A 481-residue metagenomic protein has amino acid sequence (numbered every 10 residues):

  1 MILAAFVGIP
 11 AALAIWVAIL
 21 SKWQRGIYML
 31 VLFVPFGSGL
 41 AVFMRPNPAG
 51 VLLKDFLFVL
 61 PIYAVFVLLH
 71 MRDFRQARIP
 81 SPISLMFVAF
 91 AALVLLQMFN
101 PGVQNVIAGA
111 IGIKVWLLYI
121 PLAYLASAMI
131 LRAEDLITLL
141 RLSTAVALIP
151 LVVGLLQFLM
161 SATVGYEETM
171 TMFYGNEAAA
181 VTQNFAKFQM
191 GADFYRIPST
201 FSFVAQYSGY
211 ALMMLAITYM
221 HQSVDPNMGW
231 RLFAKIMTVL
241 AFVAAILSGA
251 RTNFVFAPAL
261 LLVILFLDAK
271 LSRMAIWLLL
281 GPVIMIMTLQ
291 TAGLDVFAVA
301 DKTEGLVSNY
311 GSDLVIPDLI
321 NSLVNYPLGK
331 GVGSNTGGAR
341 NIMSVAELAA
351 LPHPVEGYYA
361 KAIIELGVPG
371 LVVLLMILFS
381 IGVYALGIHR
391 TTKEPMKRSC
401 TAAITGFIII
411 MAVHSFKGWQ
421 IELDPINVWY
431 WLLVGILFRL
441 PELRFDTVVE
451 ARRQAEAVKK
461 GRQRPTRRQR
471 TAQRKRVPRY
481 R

Functional and structural regions predicted by a protein language model:
A12-A14, A91, L95-F99, L140-E168 (+2 more regions): Alpha-helical transmembrane segments of multi-pass inner-membrane proteins
V17-I27, V67-L85, Y219-I236, K270-A275 (+1 more regions): Membrane-interface helix-loop-helix junctions at transmembrane boundaries of multi-pass membrane enzymes, predominantly
L20-R45, D55-I120, M411: N-terminal hydrophobic segments of proteins, predominantly signal-anchor/transmembrane helices of inner/organellar
F36-G37, R45, A292-L366, A385-T392: Long extracytoplasmic/lumenal interhelical loops at the membrane interface of multi-pass membrane proteins
V65, A216, L261, R273 (+1 more regions): Transmembrane alpha-helices of multi-pass inner-membrane enzymes
V152, L156-V164, V243-S248, L265-V307 (+2 more regions): A membrane-periplasm/extracellular boundary helix in multi-pass inner-membrane enzymes that assemble envelope glycans
Y195-A205, A349-A385: A conserved mid-to-late transmembrane alpha helix and its immediate loop/hinge that forms the functional core
A241, P258, L262, L366-A412: Hydrophobic transmembrane alpha-helices and their immediate junctions
